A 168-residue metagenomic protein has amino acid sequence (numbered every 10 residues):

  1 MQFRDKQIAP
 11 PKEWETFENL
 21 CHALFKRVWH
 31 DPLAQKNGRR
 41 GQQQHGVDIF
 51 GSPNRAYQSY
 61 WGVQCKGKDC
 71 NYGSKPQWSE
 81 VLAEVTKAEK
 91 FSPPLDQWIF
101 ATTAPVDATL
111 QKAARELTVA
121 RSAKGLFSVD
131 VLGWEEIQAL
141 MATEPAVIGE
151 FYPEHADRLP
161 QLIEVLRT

Functional and structural regions predicted by a protein language model:
M1-T168: Mixed-charge (Asp/Glu-Lys/Arg
